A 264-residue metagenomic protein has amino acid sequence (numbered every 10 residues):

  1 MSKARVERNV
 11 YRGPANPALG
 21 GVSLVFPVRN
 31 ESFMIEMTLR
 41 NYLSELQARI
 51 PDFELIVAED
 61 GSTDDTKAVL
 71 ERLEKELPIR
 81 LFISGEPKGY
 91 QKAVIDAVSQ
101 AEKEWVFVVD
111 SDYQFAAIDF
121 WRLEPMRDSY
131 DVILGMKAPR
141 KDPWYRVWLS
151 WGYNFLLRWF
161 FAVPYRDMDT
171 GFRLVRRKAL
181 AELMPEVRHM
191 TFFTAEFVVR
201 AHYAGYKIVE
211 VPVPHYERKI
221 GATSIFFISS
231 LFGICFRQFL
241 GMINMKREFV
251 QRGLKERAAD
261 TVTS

Functional and structural regions predicted by a protein language model:
M1-V22, F33, M37, N41 (+2 more regions): Hydrophobic helical membrane-anchoring modules
V22-E31, T38, E45, A58: A conserved hydrophobic helix/loop-capping motif in glycosyltransferases and polysaccharide synthases
T38, T66, V94, I118-F120 (+1 more regions): Acidic donor-diphosphate engagement hotspot in glycosyltransferases and nucleotidyltransferases that stabilizes
N41-D52: Short, acidic, metal-binding catalytic loop of nucleotide-sugar glycosyltransferases
F53-E54, K67-Q100: Conserved donor nucleotide-binding strand/loop of the catalytic core
E59-A68, Y113: A conserved acidic beta->alpha catalytic loop
S84-Q100, W105, A117-T191, R218-F239 (+1 more regions): Acceptor/aglycone-binding surface of glycosyltransferases and processive sugar-polymer synthases
